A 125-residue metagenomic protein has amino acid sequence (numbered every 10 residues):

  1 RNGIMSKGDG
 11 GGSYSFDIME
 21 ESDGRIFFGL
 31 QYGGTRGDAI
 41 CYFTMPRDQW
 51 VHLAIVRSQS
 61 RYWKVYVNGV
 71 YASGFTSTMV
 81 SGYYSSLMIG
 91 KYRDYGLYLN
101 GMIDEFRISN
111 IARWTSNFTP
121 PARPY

Functional and structural regions predicted by a protein language model:
R1, M5, L53-I55, I89 (+1 more regions): Short hydrophobic/aromatic patches on beta-strands that form ligand-binding or substrate-lining surfaces
R1, Y14, G24, Q49 (+3 more regions): Residues that flank catalytic or metal-binding motifs in active/ligand-binding sites
R1-G12, D17, G29-Q31, I89-G90 (+1 more regions): Aromatic-rich beta-strand patches that line glycan-recognition/binding surfaces of extracellular proteins
K7, Q31-Y32, R36-G37, F75 (+2 more regions): Extracellular glycan-interaction patches encoded by glycine-rich segments
F16, E20, R107-N110: PGST-rich, cysteine-poor low-complexity/disordered linker and tail segments that act as flexible spacers
D17-M79, R93: Extracellular glycan-interaction surfaces
V70-A72, M102-Y125: Extended recognition patches within non-cytosolic domains
